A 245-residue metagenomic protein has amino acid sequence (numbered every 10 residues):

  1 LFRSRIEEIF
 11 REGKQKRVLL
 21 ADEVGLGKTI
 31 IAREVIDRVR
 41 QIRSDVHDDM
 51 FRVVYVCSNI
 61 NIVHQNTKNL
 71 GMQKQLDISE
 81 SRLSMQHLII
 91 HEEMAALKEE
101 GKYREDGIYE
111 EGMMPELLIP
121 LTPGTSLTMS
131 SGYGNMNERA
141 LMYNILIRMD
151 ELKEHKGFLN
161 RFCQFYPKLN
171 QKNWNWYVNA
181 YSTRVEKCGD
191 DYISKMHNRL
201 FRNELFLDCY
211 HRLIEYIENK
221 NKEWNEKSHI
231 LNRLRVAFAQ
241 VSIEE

Functional and structural regions predicted by a protein language model:
F2-L213: Extended charged low-complexity segments that act as oligomerization/scaffolding linkers
E80, E244-E245: N-terminal low-hydrophobic presequence detector
I193-E244: Conserved helicase NTPase catalytic core signature
